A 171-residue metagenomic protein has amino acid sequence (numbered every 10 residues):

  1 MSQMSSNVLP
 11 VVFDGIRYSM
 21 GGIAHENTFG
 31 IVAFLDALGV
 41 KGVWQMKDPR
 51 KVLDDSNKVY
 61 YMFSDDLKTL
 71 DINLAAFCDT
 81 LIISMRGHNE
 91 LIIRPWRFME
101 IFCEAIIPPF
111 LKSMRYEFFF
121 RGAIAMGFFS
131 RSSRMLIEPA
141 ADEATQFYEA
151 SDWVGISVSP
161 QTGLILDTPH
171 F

Functional and structural regions predicted by a protein language model:
S2-P109, R115: Catalytic NTP-binding/metal-coordinating core of nucleotidyl cyclase/transferase enzymes
H88-F171: Catalytic beta-strand-to-alpha-helix segment of the class III nucleotidyl cyclase homology domain
